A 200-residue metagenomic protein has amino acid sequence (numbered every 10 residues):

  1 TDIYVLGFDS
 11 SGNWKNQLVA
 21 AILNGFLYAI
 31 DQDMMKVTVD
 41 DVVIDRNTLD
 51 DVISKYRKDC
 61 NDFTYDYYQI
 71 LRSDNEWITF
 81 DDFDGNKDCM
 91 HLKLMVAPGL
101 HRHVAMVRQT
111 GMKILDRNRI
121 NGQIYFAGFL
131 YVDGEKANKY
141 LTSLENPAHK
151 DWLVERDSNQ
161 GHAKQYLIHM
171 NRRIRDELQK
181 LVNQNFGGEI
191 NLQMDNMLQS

Functional and structural regions predicted by a protein language model:
T1-S200: Bergerat-fold GHKL/Histidine-kinase-like ATPase
